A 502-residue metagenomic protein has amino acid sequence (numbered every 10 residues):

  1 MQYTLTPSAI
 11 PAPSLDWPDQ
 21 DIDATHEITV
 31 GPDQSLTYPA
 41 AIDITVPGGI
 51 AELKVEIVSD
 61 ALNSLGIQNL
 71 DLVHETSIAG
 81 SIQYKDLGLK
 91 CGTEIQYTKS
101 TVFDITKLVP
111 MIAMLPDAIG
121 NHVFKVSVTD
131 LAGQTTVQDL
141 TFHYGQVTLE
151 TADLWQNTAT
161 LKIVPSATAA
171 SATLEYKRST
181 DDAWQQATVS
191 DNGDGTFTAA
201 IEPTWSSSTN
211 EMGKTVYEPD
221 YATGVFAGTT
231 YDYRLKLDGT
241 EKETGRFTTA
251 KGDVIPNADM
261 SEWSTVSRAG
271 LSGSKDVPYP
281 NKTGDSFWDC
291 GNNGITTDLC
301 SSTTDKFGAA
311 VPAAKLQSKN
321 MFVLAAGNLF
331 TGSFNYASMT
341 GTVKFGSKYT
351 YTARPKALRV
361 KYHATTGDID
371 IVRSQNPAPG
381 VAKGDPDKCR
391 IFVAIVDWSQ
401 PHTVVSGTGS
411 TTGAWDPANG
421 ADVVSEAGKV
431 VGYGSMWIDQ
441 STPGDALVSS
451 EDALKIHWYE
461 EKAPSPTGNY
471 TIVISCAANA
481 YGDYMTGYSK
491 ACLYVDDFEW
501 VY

Functional and structural regions predicted by a protein language model:
I22-L36, T151-Q156: Short, solvent-exposed loop/linker segments at the N-terminal edge of repeated beta-sheet extracellular domains
L36-A40, N157-L161, K356-L358: Structural beta-strand segments of beta-rich domains
A40-A51, S59, D130, P165-A169 (+1 more regions): Extracellular acidic, Ser/Thr/Pro-rich low-complexity tracts
G88-I119, T196-T230, V343-Y349, V448-S465 (+1 more regions): Signal that preferentially marks extracellular ectodomain short beta-strand elements of beta-sandwich modules
V128, L235-L237: Conserved structural position at the C-terminal beta-strand of extracellular beta-sandwich adhesion modules
T135-D139, G239-G252: Extracellular fibronectin type III
R246-P355, R359, N376, G384-V501: Aromatic (Trp/Tyr/Phe) and Gly/Pro-enriched flexible surface segments
